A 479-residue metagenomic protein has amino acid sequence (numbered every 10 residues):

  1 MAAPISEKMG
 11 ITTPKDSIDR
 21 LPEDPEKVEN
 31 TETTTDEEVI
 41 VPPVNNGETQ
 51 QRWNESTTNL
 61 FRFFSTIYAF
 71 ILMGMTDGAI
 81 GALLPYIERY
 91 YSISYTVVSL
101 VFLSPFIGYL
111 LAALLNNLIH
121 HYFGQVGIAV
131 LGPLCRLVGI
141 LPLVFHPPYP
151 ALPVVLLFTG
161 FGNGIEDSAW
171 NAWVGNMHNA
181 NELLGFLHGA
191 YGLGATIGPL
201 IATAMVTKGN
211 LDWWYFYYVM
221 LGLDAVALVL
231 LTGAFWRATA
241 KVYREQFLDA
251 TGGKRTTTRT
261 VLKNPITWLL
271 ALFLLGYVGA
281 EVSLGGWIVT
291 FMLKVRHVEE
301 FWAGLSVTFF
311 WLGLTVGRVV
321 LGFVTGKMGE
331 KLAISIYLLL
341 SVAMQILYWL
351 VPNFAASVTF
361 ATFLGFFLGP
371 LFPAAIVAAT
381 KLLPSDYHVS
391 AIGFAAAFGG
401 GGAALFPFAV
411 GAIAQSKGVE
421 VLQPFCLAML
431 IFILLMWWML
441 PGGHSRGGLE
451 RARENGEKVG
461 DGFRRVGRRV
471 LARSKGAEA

Functional and structural regions predicted by a protein language model:
A2-A69, M73, T256-T260: Cytosolic juxtamembrane N-terminal segment immediately preceding the first transmembrane helix of multi-pass
I80-G81, N264-V316: Extracytoplasmic gate region of multi-pass secondary transporters
S92, G124, F145-P150, H297 (+2 more regions): Helix-breaking motifs and short loop linkers at transmembrane-helix boundaries and internal kinks in secondary membrane
L111-P150: Conserved MFS/SLC helix-loop-helix module at the cytosolic interface between two early adjacent transmembrane helices
A112-Q125, G317-E330, A414: Helix-to-loop junctions at the C-terminal end of transmembrane segments in multipass secondary transporters
G164-H178, P370-P384: Intracellular juxtamembrane helix-capping segments at the cytosolic ends of symmetry-related transmembrane helices
A180, F186-V242: Helix-loop-helix hairpin linking two adjacent transmembrane segments in secondary transporters
M328-A375: C-terminal transmembrane helical hairpin of 12-TM major facilitator-type secondary transporters
